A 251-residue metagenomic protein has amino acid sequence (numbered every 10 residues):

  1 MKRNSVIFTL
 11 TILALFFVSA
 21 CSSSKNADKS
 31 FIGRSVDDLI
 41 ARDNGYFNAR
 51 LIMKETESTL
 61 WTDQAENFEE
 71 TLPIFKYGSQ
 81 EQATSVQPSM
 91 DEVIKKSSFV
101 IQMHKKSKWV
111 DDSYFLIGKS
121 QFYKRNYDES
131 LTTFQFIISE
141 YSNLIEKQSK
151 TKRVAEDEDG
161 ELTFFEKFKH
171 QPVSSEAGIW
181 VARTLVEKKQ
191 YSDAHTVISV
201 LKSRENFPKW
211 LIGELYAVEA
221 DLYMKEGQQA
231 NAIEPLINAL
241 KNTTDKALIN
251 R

Functional and structural regions predicted by a protein language model:
M1-L10: Bacterial N-terminal signal peptides that target proteins for export
T9-V18: Bacterial N-terminal signal peptides
F17-R251: Acidic, polar-rich low-complexity tracts and alpha-helical solenoid repeat scaffolds
